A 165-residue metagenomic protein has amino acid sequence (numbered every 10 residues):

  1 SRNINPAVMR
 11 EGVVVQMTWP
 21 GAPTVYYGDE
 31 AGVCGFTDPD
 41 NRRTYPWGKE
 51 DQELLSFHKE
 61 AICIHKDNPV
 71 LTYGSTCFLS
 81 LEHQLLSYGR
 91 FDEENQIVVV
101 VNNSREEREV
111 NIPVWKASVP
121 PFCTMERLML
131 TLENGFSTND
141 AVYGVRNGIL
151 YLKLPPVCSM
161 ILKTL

Functional and structural regions predicted by a protein language model:
S1-I4: Active-site clefts of carbohydrate-active enzymes
P6-G12, T18-V25, D29-L165: Carbohydrate-interacting/catalytic domains
